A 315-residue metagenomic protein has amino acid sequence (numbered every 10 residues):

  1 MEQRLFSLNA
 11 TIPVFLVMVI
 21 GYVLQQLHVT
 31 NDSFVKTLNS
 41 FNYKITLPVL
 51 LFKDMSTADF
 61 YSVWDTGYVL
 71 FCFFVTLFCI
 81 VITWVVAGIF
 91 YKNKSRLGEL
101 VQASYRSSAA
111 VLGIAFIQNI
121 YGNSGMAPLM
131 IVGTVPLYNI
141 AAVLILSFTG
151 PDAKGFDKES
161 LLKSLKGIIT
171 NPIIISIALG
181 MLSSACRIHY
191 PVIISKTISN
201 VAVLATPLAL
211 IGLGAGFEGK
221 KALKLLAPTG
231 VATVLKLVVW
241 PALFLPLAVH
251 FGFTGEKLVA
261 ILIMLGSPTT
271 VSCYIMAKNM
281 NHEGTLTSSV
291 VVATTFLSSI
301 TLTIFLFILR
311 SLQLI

Functional and structural regions predicted by a protein language model:
M1-I315: Alpha-helical transmembrane segments of multi-pass small-molecule/ion transporters
